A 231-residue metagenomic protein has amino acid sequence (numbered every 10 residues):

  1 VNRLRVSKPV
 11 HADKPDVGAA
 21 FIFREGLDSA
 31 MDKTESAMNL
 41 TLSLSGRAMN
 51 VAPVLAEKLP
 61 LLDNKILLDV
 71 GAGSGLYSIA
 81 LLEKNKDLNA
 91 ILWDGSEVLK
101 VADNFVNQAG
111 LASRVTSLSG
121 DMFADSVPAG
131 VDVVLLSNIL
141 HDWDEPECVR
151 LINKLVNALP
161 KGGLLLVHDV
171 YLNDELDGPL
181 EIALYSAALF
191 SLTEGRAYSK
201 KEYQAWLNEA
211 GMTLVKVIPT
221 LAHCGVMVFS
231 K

Functional and structural regions predicted by a protein language model:
V1-K65: Conserved Class I S-adenosyl-L-methionine-dependent methyltransferase catalytic core
L61-K231: Alpha-helical subdomain
